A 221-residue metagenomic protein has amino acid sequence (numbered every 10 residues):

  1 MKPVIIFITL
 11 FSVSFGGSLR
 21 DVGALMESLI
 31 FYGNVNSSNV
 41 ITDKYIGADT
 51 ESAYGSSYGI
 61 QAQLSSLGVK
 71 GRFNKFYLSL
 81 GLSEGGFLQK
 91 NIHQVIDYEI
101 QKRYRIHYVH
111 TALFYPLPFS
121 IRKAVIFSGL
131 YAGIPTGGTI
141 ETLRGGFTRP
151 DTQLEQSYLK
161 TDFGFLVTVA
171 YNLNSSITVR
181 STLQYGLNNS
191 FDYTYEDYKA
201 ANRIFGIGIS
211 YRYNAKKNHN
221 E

Functional and structural regions predicted by a protein language model:
L19-V22, Q61-K70, F114-P118, T168-N172 (+2 more regions): Transmembrane beta-barrel domains of outer membrane proteins
G23-E27, T50-Y58, R105-V109, L159-F165 (+1 more regions): Residues that define the transmembrane beta-barrel architecture of outer-membrane proteins
M26-I30, N36-E99, T178: Glycine- and aromatic-enriched membrane insertion/assembly motifs of diderm outer-membrane and organelle channel
L29-G33, F76-L80, T111-L113, I126-L130 (+3 more regions): Membrane-embedded beta-strand positions of outer-membrane beta-barrel proteins
G33-N39, L64-S66, L82-L88, R105-Y108 (+4 more regions): Transmembrane beta-strands of outer-membrane beta-barrel pores
N39-E51, G85-I106, G138-L159, S190-A200: Flexible, solvent-exposed loop segments that connect beta-strands
G68-F76, K123-A124, S175-S181, A215-H219: Repeated loop/turn-to-beta-strand initiation elements of outer-membrane beta-barrel proteins
A201-E221: Outer-membrane beta-barrel "beta-signal"
